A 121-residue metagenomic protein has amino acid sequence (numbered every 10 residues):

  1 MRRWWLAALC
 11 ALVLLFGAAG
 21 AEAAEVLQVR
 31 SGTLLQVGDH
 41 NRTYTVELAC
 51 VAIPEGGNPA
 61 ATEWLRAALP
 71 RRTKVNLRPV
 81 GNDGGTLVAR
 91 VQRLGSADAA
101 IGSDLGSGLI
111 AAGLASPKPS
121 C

Functional and structural regions predicted by a protein language model:
R2-L6, G17-C121: Small beta-barrel nucleic-acid-binding modules, primarily SNase/OB-fold domains and secondarily Tudor-like barrels
L9-L15: Classic N-terminal secretory signal peptides
